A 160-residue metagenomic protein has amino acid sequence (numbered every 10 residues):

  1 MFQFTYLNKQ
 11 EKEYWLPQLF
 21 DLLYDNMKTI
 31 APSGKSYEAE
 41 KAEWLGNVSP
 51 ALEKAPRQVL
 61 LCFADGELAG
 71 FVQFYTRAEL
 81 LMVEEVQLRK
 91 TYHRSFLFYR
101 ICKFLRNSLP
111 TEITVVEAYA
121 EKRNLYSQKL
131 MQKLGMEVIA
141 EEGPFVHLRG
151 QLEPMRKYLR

Functional and structural regions predicted by a protein language model:
M1-Q3: Extreme N-terminal starter segment of soluble prokaryotic enzymes
Y6-E84, R89-K90: Acetyl-CoA-dependent GNAT
R57, T111-V115: A general structural motif
L88, H93-N107, K129, K133: Conserved acetyl-CoA-binding loop-helix of GNAT-fold acetyltransferases
E117-Q128: Conserved beta-strand-loop-alpha-helix junction that forms the acyl-donor binding cleft
Y119-A120, G135-Q151: Conserved catalytic-core motifs of GNAT/GCN5-like acyltransferases
L152-R160: Short, charged/polar, Gly/Pro-enriched secondary-structure boundary elements
